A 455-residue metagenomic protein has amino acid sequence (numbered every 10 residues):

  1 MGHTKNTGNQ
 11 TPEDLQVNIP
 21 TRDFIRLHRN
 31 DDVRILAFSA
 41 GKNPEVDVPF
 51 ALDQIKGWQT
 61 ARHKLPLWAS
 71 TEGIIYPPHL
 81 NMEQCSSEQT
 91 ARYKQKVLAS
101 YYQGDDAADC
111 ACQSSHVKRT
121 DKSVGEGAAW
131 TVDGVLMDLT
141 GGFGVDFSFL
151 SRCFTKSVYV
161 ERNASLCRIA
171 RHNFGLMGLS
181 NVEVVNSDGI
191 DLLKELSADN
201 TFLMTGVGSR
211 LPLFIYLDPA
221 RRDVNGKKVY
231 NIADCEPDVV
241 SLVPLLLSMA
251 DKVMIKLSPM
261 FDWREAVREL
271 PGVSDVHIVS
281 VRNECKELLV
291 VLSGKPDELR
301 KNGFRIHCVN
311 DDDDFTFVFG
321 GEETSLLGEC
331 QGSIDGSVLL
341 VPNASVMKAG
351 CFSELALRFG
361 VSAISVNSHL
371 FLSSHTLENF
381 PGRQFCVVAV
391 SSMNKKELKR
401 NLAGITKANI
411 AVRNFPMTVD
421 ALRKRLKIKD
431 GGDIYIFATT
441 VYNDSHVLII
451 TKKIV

Functional and structural regions predicted by a protein language model:
M1-V455: SAM-dependent transferase fold signal centered on methyltransferase-like domains, encompassing both Class I
